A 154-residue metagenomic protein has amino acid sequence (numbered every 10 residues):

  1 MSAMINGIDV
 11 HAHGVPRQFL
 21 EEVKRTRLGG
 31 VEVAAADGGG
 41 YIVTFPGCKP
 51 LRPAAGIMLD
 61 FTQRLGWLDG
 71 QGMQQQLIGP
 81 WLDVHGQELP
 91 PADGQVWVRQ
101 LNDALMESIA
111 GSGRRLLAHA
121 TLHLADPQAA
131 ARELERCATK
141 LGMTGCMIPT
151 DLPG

Functional and structural regions predicted by a protein language model:
M1-G154: Helix-coil boundary/capping segments in enzymes
